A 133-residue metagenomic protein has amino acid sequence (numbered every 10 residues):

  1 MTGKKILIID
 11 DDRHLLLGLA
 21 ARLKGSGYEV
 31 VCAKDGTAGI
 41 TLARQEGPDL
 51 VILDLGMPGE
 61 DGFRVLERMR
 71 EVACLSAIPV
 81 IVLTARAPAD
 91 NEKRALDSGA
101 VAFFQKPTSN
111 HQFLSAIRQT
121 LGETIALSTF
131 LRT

Functional and structural regions predicted by a protein language model:
R13-V31: Two-component/phosphorelay signaling modules centered on CheY-like receiver
L16, P58, S76, P88 (+1 more regions): The feature encodes the CheY-like receiver
C32, M57-E60, A89, D97: Residue-level signal for the "D+5" position in two-component response regulator receiver
D35-A38, D61-E67: Acidic catalytic/metal-coordinating carboxylates
E46-I52, M57: Active-site beta3 strand of CheY-like receiver
R64, A87-F104, H111-S115: Alpha4 helix (beta4-alpha4-beta5 surface) of REC/receiver domains from two-component response regulators
T108-R118, I125, T129: C-terminal output helix
